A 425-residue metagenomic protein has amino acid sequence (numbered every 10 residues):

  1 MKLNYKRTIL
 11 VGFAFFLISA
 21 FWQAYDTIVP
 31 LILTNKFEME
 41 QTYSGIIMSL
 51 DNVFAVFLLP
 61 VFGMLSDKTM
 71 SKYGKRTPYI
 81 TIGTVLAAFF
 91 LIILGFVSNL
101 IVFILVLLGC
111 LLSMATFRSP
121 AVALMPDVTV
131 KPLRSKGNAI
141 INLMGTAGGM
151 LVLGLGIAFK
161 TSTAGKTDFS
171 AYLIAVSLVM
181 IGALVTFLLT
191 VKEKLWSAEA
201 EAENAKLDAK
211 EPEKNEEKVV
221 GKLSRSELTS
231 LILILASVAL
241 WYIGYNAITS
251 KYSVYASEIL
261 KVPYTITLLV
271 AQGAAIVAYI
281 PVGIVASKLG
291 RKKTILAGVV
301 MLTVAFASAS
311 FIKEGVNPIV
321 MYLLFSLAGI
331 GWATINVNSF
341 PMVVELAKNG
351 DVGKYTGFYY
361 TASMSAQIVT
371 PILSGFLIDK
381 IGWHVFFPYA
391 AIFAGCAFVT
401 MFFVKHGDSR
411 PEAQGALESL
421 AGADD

Functional and structural regions predicted by a protein language model:
M1-N4, S197-A236, E418-D425: Juxtamembrane intracellular "pre-TM" segments in multi-pass secondary transporters
M1-N52, S230-S237, W241-L260, T267: Helix-loop boundary and gating motifs at the non-cytosolic
A55, K136-K160, Y360-T370: Glycine-rich segments within core transmembrane alpha-helices of 12-TM secondary carriers
L59-Y73, A278-R291, I378: Helix-to-loop junctions at the C-terminal end of transmembrane segments in multipass secondary transporters
T81-S98, M301-G315: C-terminal ends and interior cores of transmembrane alpha-helices in multi-pass membrane transporters/permeases
F90-L91, L100-F117, I319-T334: Hydrophobic core of transmembrane alpha-helices in multi-pass small-molecule transporters, especially MFS/SLC-type
T116-T129, T334-K348: Intracellular juxtamembrane helix-capping segments at the cytosolic ends of symmetry-related transmembrane helices
K293-N336: C-terminal transmembrane helical hairpin of 12-TM major facilitator-type secondary transporters
